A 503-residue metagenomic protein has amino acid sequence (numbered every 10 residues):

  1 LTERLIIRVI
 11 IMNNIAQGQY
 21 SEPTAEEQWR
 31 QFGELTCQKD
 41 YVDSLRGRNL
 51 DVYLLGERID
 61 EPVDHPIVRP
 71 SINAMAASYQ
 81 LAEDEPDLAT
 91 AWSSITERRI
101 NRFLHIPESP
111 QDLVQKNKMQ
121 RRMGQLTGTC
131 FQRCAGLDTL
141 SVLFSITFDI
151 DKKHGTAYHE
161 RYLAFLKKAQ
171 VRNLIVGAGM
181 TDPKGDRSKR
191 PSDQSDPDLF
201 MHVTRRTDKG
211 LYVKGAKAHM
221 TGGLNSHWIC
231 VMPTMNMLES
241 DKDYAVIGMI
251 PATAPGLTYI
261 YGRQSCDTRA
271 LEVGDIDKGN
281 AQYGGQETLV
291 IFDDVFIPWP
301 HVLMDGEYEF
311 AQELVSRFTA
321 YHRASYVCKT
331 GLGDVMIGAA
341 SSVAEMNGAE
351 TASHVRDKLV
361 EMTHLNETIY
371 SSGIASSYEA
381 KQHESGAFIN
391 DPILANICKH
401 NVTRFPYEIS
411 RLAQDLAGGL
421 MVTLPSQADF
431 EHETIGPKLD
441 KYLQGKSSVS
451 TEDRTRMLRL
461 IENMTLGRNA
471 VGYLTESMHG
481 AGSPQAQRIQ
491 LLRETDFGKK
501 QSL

Functional and structural regions predicted by a protein language model:
L1-D43, L503: Basic/polar N-terminal segments that are highly enriched at the extreme N-terminus, encompassing both cleavable
E27-Q80: N-terminal-proximal low-complexity accessory segments that begin disordered and transition into the first
R69, N73, K167-Q170, Y212 (+5 more regions): Generic structural signal for well-ordered, non-transmembrane alpha-helical segments in soluble/cytosolic regions
A91-H227, T234-G248, T253-T258: Glycine-rich flavin
P183-C328, L492-Q501: FAD-binding core of flavoproteins
S325-Q382: Extended amphipathic alpha-helical segments enriched in small hydrophobics
R356-V360, F388-N396: Short, charged, amphipathic alpha-helical segments
I393-L503: Alpha-helix capping/hinge segments and adjacent helical runs
